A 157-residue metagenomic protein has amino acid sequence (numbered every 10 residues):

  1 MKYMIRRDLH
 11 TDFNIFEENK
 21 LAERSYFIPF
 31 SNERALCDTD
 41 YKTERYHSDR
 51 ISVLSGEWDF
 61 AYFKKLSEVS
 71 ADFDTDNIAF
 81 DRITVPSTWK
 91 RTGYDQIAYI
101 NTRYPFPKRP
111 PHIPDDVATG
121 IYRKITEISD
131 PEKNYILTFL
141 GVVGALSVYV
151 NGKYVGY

Functional and structural regions predicted by a protein language model:
K2-R24, I28-P29, L36, D40-R45 (+5 more regions): Accessory beta-strand-rich segments of carbohydrate-active enzymes
N14, N32-A35, D74, A79: Short, solvent-exposed coil/turn linker segments
E68-V85: Short Gly/aromatic-enriched secondary-structure transition segments
V69-A71, T92, P105, Y149: Short linear functional motifs in flexible/disordered or boundary regions
N77-A79, T102, V155-G156: Short, low-complexity, polar/charged sequence segments that are solvent-exposed and flexible
Y99, R103-P111: N-terminal glycine-rich cofactor-binding segment
